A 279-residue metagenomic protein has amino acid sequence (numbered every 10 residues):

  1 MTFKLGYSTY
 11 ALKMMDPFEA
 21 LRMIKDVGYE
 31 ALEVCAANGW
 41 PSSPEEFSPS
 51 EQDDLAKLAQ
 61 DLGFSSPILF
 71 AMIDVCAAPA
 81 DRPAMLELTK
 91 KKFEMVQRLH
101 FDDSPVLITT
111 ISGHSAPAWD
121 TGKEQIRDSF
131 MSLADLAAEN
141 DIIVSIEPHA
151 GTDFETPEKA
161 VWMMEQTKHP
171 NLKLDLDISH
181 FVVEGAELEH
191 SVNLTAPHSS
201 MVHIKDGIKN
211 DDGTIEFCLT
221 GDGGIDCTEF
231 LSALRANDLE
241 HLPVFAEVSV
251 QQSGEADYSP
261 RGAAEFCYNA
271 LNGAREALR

Functional and structural regions predicted by a protein language model:
M1-G6, K13-E30, D53-D54, Q60-L62 (+4 more regions): Histidine-acidic metal/acid-base catalytic patches
M1-T2, L32-A36, A71-I73, I111-H114 (+3 more regions): A short alpha-helix capping/helix-coil boundary motif
G6, P67, L107-I108, S145 (+2 more regions): Structural detector of well-ordered beta-strand residues that form the stable sheet scaffold of enzyme domains
Y10, P44-E45, R82, G122-K123 (+3 more regions): A generic secondary-structure micro-motif detector that highlights 1-2 residue hydrophobic/ambivalent hotspots embedded
E30, V34-D128, H180, C227 (+2 more regions): Structural motif corresponding to the early beta-alpha repeats
R127-D135, E158, E165: Histidine/acidic residue-rich metal-binding segments in metalloenzymes
E139-H169: Basic- and aromatic-lined ligand-binding clefts that recognize polyanionic substrates
